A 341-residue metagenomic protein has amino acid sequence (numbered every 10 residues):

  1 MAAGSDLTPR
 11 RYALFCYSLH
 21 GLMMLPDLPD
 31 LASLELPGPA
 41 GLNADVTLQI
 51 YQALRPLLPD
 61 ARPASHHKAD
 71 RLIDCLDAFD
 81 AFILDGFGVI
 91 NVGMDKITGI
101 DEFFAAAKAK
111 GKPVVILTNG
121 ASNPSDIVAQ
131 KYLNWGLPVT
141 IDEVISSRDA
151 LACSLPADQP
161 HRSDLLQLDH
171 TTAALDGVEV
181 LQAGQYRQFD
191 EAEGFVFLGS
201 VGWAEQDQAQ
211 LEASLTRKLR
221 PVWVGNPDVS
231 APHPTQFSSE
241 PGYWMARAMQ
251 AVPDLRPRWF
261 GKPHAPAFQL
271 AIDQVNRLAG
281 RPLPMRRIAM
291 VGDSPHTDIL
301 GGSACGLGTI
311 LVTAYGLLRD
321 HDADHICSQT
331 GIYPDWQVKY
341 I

Functional and structural regions predicted by a protein language model:
G4-G86, V92-D95, D101-K112, N123-I145 (+3 more regions): Asp-based, Mg2+/Mn2+-dependent phosphohydrolase catalytic module
G120: Conserved phosphate/oxyanion-binding catalytic-loop motifs
